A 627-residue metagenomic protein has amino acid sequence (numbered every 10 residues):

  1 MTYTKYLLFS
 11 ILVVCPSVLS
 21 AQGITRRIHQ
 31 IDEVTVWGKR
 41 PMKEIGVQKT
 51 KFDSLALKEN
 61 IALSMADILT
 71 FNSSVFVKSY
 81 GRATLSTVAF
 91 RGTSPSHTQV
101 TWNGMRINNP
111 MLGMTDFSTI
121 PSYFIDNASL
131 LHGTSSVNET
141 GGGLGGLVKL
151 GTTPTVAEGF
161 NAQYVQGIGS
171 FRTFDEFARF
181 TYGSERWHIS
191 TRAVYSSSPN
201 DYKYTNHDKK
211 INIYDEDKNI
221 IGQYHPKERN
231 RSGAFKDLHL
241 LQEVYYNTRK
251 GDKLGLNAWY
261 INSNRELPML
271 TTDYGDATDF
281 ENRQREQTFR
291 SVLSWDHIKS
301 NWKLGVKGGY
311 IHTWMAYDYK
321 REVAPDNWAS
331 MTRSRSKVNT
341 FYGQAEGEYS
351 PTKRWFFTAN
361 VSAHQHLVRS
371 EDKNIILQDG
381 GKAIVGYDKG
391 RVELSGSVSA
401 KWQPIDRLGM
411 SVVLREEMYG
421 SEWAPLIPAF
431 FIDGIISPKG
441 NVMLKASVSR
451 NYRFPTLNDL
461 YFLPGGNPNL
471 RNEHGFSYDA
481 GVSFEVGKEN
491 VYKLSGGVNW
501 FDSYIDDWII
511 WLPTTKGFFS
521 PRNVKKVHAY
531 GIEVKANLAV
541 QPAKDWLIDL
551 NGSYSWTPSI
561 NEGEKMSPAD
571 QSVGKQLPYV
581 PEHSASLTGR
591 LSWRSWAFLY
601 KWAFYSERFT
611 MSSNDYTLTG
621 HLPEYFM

Functional and structural regions predicted by a protein language model:
Q22-K58, P95: Short, acidic, small-residue-rich periplasmic hinge/interaction motif at the N-terminus of Gram-negative outer-membrane
M65-I68, S86-A89, T101, T115-P121 (+3 more regions): N-terminal periplasmic accessory domains that precede and gate Gram-negative outer-membrane beta-barrel machines
A66-R106: Extracytoplasmic beta-strand/coil segments of soluble accessory domains associated with Gram-negative outer-membrane
M105-G133, P464: Short acidic/polar hinge/loop motifs at secondary-structure boundaries that mediate gating or recognition
G159, G167, Y182-R283: Periplasmic-side early beta-strands and strand-to-turn transitions of outer-membrane beta-barrels
V244-S263, N282-W423, A429-F431, I435 (+3 more regions): Face-selective signature of the C-terminal outer-membrane beta-barrel domain
N301-Y319, S437, M443-K445, N472-Y530 (+2 more regions): Membrane-embedded beta-barrel scaffold of Gram-negative outer-membrane proteins
Q403-R407, W500-Y504, N523-S613: Gram-negative outer-membrane beta-barrel transporters
